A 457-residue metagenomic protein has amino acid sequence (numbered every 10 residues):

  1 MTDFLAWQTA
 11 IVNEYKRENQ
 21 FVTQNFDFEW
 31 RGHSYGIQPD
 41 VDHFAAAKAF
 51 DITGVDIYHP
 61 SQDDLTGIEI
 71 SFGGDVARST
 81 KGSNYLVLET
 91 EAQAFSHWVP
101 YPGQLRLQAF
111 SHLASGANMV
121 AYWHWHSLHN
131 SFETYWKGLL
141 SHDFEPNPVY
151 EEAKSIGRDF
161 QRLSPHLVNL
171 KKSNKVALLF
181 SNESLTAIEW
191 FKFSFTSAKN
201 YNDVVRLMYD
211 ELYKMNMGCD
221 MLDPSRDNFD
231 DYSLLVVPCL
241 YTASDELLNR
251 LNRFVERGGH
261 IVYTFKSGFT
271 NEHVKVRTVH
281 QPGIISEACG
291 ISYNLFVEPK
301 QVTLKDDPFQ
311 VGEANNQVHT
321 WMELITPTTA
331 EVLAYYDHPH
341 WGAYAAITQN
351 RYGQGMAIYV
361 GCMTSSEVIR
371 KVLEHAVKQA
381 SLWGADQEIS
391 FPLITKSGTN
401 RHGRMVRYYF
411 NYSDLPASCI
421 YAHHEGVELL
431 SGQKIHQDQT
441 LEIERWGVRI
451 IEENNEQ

Functional and structural regions predicted by a protein language model:
M1-I37, V41: N-terminal catalytic cores of secreted or lumenal carbohydrate-active enzymes
F4-T9, E14, E18-N19, A47-Q457: Carbohydrate-binding surfaces of carbohydrate-active enzymes
H43-A45: Short, well-structured alpha-helical segments in soluble
